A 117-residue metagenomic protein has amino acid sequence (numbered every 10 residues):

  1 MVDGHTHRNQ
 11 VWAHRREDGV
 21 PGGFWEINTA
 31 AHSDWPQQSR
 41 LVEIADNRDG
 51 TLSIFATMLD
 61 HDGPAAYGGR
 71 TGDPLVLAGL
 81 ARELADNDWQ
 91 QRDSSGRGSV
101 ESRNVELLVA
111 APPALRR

Functional and structural regions predicted by a protein language model:
M1-V11: Histidine-centered catalytic micro-motifs
N9-R117: Metal-dependent phosphoesterase/phosphodiesterase active-site architecture
